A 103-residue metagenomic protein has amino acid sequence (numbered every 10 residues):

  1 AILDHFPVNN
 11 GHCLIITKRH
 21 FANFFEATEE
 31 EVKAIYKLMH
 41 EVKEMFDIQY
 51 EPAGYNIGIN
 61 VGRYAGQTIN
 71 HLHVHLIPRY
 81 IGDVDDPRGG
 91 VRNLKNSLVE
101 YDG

Functional and structural regions predicted by a protein language model:
A1-G103: HIT superfamily nucleotide-processing domains
